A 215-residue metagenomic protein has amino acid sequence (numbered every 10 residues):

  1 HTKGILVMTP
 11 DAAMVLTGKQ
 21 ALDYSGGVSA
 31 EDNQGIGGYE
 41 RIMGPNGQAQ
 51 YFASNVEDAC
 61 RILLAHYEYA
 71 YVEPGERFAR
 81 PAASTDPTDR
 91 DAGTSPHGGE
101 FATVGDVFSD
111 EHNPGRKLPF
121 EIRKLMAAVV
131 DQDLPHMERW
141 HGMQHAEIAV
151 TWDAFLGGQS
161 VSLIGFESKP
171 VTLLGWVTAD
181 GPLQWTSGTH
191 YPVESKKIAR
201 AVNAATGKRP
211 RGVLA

Functional and structural regions predicted by a protein language model:
H1-F78, P210, L214-A215: Conserved catalytic cores of soluble enzyme domains, especially glycine-rich substrate-binding beta-alpha loops
H1-V7, Q184-R211, A215: Thiamine diphosphate
V15, Q34-G35, G44, R90 (+4 more regions): Generic detector of intrinsically disordered, low-complexity, polar/charged segments
A30-Y39, W152-A154, I198-T206: Structured alpha-helical segments in the cores of large, soluble enzyme domains
A53-T189, A199: Intrinsically disordered, low-complexity segments enriched in small/flexible residues
